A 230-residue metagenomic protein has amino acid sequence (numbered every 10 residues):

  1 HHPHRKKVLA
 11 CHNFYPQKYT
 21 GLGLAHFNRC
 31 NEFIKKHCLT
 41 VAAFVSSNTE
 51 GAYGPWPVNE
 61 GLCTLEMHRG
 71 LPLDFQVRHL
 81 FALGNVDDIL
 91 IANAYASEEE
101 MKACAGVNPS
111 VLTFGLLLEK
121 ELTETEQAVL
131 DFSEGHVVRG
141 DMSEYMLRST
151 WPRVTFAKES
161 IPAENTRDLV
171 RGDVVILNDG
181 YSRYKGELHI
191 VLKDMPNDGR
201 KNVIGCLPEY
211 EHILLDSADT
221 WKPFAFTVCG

Functional and structural regions predicted by a protein language model:
H1-K120: Catalytic alpha/beta core domains of metabolic enzymes, predominantly
E121-G230: C-terminal functional modules
